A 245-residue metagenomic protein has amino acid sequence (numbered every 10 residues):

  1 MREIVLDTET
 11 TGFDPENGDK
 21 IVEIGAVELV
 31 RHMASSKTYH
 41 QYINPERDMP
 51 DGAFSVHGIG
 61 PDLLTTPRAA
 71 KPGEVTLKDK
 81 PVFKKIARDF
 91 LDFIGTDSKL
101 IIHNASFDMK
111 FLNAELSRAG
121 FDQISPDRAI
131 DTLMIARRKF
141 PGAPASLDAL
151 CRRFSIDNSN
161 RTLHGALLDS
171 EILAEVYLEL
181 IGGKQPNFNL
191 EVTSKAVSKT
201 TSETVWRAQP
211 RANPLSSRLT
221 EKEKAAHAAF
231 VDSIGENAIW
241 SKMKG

Functional and structural regions predicted by a protein language model:
M1-P126, R137-F140, A149-L163: Conserved non-catalytic scaffold segment of RNase H-like nuclease domains
I86-D89, V176, F230: A ubiquitous structural signal for well-ordered alpha-helices
K99-F107, F111, E115-L116, S146-W206: Acidic, Mg2+-coordinating catalytic module of metal-dependent nucleases/exonucleases that use a two-metal-ion mechanism
I101, D131-T132: Long, hydrophobic N-terminal alpha-helical segment
I135-A136, F188: Short gly/pro/ser/thr-enriched loop/turn and capping motifs at secondary-structure boundaries
E179-G245: Acidic two-metal-ion nuclease catalytic site recognized across multiple nuclease folds, prominently DnaQ/RNase D-T
